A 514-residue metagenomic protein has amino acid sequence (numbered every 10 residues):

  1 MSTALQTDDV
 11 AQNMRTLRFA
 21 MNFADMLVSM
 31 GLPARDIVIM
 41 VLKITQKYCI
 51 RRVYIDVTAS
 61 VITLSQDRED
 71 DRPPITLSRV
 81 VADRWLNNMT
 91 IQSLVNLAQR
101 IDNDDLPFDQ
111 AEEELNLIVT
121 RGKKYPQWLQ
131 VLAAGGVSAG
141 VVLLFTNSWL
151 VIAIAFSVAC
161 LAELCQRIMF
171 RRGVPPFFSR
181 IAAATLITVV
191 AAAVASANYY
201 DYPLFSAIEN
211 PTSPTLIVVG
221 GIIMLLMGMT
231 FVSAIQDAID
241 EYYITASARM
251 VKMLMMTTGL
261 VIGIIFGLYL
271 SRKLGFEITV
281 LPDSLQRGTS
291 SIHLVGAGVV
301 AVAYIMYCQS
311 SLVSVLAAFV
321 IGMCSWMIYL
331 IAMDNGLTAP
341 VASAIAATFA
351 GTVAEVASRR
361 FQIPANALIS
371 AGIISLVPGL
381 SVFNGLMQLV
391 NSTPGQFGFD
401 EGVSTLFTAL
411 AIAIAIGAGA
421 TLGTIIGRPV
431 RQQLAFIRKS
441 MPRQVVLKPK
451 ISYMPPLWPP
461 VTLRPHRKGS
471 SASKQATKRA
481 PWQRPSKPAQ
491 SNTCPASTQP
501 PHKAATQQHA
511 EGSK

Functional and structural regions predicted by a protein language model:
M1-V119, A489-S491, A496-K514: Soluble N-terminal domains of membrane-associated systems
K47, D56, R68, P73-M89 (+8 more regions): Alpha-helical transmembrane segments and immediately membrane-proximal extracytoplasmic
D109-G122, G136-N147, Q166-R172, S271-L285 (+3 more regions): Short juxtamembrane and helix-loop transition motifs at transmembrane-helix boundaries in membrane proteins
K123-A234, Y307-C308, L312: Core alpha-helical transmembrane segments of integral membrane proteins
A134-L143, C160-L164, T185-A193, L260-L268 (+5 more regions): Hydrophobic core segments of alpha-helical transmembrane domains in multi-pass membrane transport and ion-translocation
A155-R172, P176, R180-I187, I305-G336 (+2 more regions): Conserved mixed alpha/beta catalytic, RNA-binding, or beta-rich assembly cores of soluble enzyme, regulatory
S206, I217-I222, I235, E241-T257 (+5 more regions): C-terminal transmembrane helix-loop-helix hairpin of multi-pass membrane proteins
S233-I305: Membrane-embedded hairpin module used as a gating/binding unit in multi-pass transport and secretion proteins
